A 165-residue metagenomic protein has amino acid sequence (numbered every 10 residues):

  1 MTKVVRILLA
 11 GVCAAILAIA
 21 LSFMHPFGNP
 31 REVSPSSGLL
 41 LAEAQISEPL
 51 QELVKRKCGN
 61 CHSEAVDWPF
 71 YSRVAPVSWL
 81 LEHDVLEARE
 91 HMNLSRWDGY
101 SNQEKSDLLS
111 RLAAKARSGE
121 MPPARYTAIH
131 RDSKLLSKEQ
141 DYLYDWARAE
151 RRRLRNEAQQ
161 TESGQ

Functional and structural regions predicted by a protein language model:
T2-A10: N-terminal membrane topogenic signal
L9-P26: Hydrophobic membrane-insertion alpha-helices, especially the h-region of bacterial N-terminal signal peptides
E32-V54: Electrostatic cytochrome c docking/interface patches
Q45, P49, L53, P76 (+6 more regions): Extracytoplasmic/secreted proteins, especially bacterial periplasmic and envelope-associated proteins
V54-V66, M121, L143: The canonical Cys-X-X-Cys-His
W68-H83: Acidic helix-start/capping segments at beta-turn-to-alpha-helix junctions
W79-I129: Extracytoplasmic electron-transfer domains, predominantly the class I c-type cytochrome c fold
G119-E120, T127-A158: C-terminal capping alpha-helices of c-type cytochrome domains
